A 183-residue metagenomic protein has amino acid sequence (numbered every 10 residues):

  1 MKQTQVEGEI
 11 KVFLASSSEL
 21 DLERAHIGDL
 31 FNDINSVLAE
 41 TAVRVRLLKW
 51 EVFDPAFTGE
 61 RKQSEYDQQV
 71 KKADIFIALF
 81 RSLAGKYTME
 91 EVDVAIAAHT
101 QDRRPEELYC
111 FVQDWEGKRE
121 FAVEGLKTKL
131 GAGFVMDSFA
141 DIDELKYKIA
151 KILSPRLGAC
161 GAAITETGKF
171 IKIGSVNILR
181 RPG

Functional and structural regions predicted by a protein language model:
M1-I75, R103-E106, I171-G183: Conserved N-terminal substructure of TIR/SEFIR domains
L22, G85-T88, R119-F121: Extracytoplasmic/secreted cell-surface and envelope-processing proteins
H26-L30, E65, Y87-V94, G125-K129 (+3 more regions): Alpha-helical scaffold elements adjacent to nucleotide-binding pockets in ATP/GTP-utilizing enzyme cores
L47, L108, V135-F139: Conserved beta-strand scaffold positions in the cores of enzyme catalytic domains, especially in NTP/NDP-utilizing
T58, S82-T100: Conserved TIR/SEFIR loop-to-helix hotspot centered on a Trp-containing motif with a nearby acidic residue
A78: Redox-cofactor binding/interface segments in oxidoreductases and associated redox assembly factors
L83, P105-R119: Short beta-alpha junction loops
D114-G183: C-terminal interaction surface of TIR/SEFIR-family domains
